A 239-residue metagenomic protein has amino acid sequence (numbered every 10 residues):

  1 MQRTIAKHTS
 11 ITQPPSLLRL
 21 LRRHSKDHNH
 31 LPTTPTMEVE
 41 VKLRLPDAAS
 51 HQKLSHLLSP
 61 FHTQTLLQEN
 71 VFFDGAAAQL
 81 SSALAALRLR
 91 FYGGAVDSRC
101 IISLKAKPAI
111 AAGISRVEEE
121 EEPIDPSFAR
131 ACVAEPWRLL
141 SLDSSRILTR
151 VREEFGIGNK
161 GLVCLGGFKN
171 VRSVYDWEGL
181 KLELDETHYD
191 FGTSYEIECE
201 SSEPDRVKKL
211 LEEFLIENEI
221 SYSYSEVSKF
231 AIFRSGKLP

Functional and structural regions predicted by a protein language model:
Q2-P239: Phosphate-end processing signature that detects enzymes handling 5′-triphosphorylated RNA and polyphosphate
